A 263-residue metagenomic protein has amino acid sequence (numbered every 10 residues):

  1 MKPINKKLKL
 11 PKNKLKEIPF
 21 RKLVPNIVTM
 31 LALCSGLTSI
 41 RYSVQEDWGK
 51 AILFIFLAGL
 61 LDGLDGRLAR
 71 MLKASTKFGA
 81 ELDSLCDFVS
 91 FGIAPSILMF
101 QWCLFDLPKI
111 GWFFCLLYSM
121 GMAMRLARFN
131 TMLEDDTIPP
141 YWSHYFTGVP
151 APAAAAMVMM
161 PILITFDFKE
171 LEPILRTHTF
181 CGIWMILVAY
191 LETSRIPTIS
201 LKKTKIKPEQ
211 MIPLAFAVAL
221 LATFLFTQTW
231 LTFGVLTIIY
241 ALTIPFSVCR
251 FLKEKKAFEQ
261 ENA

Functional and structural regions predicted by a protein language model:
M1-G63, L68, S247, A263: Topogenic membrane-insertion module of multi-pass membrane proteins
M1-K16, S143-A263: C-terminal membrane-associated helical module and adjoining short loops/tails
E17-V28, S35-G49, L53, F105-P139 (+2 more regions): "…together with the soluble PPM/PP2C metallo-phosphatase catalytic core" -> "…together with the soluble PPM/PP2C
I18-N26, F78-C86, S200-Q210: Short, amphipathic, aromatic/basic-enriched membrane-interface segments that mark the entry/exit of transmembrane
V24-T29, M71-F129, P161: Multi-pass membrane catalytic core of lipid/isoprenoid biosynthesis enzymes
C34-T38, S96, A215-T223: Hydrophobic, membrane-inserted alpha-helices
T38-F54, V89, I93-L116, M160-F180 (+1 more regions): Helix-coil boundary and interhelical linker segments in multi-pass alpha-helical membrane proteins
R67-T76, A123-Y141, T193-L201, F246-L252: C-terminal ends of transmembrane helices
